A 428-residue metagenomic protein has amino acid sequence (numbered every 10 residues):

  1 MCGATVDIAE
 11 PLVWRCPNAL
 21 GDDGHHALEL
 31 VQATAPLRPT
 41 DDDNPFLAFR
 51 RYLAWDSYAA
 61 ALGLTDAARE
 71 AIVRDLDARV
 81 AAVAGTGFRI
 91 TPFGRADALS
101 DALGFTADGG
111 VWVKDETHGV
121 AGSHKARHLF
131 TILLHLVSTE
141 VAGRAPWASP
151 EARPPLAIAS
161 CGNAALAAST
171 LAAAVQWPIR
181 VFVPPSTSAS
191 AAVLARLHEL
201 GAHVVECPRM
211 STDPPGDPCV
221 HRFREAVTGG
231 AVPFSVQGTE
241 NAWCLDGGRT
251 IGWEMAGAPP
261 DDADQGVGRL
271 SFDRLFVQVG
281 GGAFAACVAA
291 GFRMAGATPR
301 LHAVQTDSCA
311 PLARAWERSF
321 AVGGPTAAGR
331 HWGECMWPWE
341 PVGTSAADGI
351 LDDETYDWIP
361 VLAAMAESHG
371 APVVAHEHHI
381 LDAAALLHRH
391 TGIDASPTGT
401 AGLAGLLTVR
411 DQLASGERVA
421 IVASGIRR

Functional and structural regions predicted by a protein language model:
M1-A81: N-terminal juxtadomain amphipathic helix that follows a signal peptide/anchor or precedes a small N-terminal auxiliary
S57-A145: Positively charged, low-complexity intrinsically disordered leader regions
A126-I132, I158-V175, A189-A192, L245 (+3 more regions): Short glycine/serine/threonine-rich phosphate/pyrophosphate-binding segments that cradle anionic phosphate groups
A142-P184, G268-F284, L301, V419-A423: A short, small-residue-rich loop immediately preceding and capping a beta-strand
W147-P155, A165-R224, A313-S319: Active-site-proximal loop->helix
R209, D213-P233, G238, M294-A395: Active-site/ligand-binding loops adjacent to catalytic centers
H221-A295, L381-L387: Active-site/ligand-binding-proximal alpha/beta "capping" segment
A404-R428: Catalytic phosphate/nucleotide-handling subdomain of diverse soluble enzymes
